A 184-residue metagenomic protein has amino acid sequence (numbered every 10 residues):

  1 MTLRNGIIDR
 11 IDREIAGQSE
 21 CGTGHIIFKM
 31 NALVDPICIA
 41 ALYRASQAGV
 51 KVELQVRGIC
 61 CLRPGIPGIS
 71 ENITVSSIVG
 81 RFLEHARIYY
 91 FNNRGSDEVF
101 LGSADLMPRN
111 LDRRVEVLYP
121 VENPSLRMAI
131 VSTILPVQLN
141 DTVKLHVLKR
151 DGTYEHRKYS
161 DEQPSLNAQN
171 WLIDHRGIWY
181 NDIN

Functional and structural regions predicted by a protein language model:
T2-N184: PLD/PLD-like phosphodiesterase catalytic module centered on the HKD motif
